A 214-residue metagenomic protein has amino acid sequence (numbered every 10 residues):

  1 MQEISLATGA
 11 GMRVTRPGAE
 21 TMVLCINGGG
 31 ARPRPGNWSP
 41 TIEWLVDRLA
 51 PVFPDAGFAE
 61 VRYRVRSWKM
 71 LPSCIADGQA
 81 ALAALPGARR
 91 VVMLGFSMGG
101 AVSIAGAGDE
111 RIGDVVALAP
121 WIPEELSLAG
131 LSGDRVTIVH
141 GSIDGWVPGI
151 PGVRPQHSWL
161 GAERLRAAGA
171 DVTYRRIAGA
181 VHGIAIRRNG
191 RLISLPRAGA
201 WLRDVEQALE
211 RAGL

Functional and structural regions predicted by a protein language model:
I4-D55: Short, surface-exposed "cap/lid" segments of acyl-processing enzymes
R32-S39, A56-S73, I186: Cap/lid segment of the alpha/beta-hydrolase catalytic domain
N37-R48, G145-V172: Active-site-adjacent alpha-helix of alpha/beta-hydrolase-fold enzymes
S67-P86, W201: Alpha/beta-hydrolase active-site loop
L94-S103: Gly/Ala-rich beta-loop-alpha elbow adjacent to hydrolase catalytic centers
R111-I122: A conserved short beta-strand
S132, T137-D144: Short beta-strand/loop motif that positions the catalytic acidic residue of the alpha/beta-hydrolase fold
R166-L214: C-terminal catalytic histidine-bearing segment of alpha/beta-hydrolase fold enzymes
